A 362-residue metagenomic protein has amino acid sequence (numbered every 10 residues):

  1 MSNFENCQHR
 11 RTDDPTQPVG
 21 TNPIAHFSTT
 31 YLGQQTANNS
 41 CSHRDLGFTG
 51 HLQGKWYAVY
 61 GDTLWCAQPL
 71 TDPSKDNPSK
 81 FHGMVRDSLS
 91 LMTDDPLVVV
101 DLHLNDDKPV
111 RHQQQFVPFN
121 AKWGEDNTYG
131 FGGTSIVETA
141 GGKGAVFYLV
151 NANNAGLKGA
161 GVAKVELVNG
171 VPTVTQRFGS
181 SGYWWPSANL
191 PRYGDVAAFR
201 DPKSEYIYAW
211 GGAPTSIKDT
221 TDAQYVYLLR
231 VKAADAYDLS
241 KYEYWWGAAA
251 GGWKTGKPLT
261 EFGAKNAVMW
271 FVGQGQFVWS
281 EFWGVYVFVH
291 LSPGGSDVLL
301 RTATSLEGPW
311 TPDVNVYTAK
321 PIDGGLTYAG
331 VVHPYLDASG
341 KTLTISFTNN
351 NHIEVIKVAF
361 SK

Functional and structural regions predicted by a protein language model:
S2-N39, H51-Y129, E138-S187, P202-W270 (+3 more regions): Beta-rich carbohydrate-recognition and catalytic domains
D45-F48, R111-V137, G194-A198, G273-Q276 (+1 more regions): Beta-propeller and closely related beta-sheet repeat lectin domains
G324-S346: Short aromatic loop motif centered on NTY/YTY
